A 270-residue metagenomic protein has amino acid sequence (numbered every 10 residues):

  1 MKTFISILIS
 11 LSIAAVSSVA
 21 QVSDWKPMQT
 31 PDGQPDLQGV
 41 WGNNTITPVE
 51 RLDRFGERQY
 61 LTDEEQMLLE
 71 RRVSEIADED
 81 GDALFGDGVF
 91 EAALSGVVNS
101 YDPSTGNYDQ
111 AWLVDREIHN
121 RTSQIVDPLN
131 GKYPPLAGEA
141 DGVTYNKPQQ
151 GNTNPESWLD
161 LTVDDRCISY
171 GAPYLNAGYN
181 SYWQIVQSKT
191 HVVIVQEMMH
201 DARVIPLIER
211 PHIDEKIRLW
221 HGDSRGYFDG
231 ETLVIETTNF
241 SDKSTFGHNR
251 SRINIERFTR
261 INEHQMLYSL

Functional and structural regions predicted by a protein language model:
M1-F4: Positively charged n-region of N-terminal signal peptides that target proteins for export
S6-A15: Bacterial N-terminal signal peptides
V16-A20: Sec/Tat signal peptide C-region and signal peptidase I cleavage site
Q21-L270: PEST-like low-complexity, intrinsically disordered acidic/proline/serine-rich tracts that flank trafficking/processing
